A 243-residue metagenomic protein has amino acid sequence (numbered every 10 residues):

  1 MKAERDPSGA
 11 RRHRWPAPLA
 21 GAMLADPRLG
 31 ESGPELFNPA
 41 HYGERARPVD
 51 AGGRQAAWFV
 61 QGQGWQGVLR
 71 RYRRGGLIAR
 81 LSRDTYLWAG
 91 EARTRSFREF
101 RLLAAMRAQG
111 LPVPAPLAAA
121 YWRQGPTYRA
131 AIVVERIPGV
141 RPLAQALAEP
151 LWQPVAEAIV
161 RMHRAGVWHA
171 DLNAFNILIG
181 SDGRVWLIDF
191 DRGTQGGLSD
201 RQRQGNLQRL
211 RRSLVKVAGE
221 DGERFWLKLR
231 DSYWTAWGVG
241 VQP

Functional and structural regions predicted by a protein language model:
M1-R47: Juxta-kinase regulatory segment immediately upstream of eukaryotic protein kinase catalytic domains
S32-R141, V160, R164-A165: Conserved ATP-binding subdomain of kinase catalytic cores across diverse folds
R98, P154, R209: Charged catalytic carboxylate motif
P138-L151, G219: Short, basic, helix/turn surface patches
P150-A158: Conserved alphaE helix
G166, D171, D189: Conserved catalytic-loop position in the HRD/HxD motif
L172-I179: Hydrophobic residue at the +6 position relative to the catalytic HRD Asp in the kinase catalytic loop
G180, V185-P243: C-lobe/activation-segment region of protein kinase-like
